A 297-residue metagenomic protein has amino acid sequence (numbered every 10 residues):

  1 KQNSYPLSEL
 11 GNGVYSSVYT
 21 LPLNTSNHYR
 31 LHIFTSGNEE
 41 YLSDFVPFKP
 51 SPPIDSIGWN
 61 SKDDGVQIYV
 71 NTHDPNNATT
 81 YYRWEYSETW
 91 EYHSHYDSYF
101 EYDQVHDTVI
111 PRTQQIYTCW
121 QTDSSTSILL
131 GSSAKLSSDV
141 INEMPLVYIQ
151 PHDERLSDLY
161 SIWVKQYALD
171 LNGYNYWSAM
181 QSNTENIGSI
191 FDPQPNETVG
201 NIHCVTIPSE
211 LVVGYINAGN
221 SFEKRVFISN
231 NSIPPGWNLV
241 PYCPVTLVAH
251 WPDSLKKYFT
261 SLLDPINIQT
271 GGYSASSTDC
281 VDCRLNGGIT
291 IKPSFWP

Functional and structural regions predicted by a protein language model:
K1-P297: A sequence/structural signal for flexible, mid-protein segments enriched in small/helix-disrupting residues
